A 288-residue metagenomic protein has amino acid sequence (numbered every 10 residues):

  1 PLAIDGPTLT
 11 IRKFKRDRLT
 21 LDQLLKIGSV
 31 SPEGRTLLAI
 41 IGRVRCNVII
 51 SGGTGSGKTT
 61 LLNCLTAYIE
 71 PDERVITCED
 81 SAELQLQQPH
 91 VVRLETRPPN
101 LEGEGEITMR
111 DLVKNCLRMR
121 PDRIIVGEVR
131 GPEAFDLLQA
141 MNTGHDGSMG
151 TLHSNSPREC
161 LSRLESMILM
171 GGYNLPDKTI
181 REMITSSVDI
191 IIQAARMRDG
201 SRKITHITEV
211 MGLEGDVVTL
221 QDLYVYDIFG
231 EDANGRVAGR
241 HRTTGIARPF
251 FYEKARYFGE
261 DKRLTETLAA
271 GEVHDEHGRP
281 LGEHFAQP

Functional and structural regions predicted by a protein language model:
P1, R12-F14, L94-R97, I207-V210 (+1 more regions): Generic beta-structure capping elements
P1-V44: P-loop NTP-binding catalytic core
R35, A39-S51, C64-S187, Q193-A195: Switch/coupling sub-region of P-loop NTPases
G55: Walker A (P-loop) phosphate-binding loop of P-loop NTPases
K58: Conserved lysine of the Walker
T179-G215: Phosphate-binding/switch region of NTP-binding enzymes
K203-P288: NTP-binding/hydrolysis catalytic cores, primarily Walker-type P-loop NTPases
